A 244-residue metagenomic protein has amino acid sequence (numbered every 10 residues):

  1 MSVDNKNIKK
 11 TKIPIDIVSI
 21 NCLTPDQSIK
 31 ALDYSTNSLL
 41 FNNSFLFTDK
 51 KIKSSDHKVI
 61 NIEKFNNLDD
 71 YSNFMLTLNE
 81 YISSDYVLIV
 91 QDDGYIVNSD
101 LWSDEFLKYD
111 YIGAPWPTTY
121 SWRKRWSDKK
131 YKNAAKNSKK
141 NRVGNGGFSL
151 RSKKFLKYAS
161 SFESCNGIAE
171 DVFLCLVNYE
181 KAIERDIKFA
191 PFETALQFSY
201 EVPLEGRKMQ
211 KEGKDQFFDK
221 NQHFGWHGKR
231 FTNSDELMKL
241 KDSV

Functional and structural regions predicted by a protein language model:
M1-Y86: N-terminal anchoring/stem segment of glycosyltransferases
N21, T48-K50, I60-N66, G113-W116 (+3 more regions): Residues at the C-termini of beta-strands that transition into short coil/loop
I29, D56-H57, V97-L101, R123 (+1 more regions): Short glycine-/acidic-enriched loop or helix-start segments at secondary-structure transitions that form or flank
F41, S84, Y109, N221-H223: Short, high-confidence coil segments that cap the C-terminus of an alpha-helix and link into the following beta-strand
S44, D92-D93, S152: Generic structural signal for small/hydrophobic residues in well-ordered secondary structure, especially within
S84-V97: Short beta-strand-to-loop acidic/aromatic patch adjacent to the donor-nucleotide binding site
Y95-N133: Conserved donor-nucleotide/metal-binding helix-loop-beta segment in metal-dependent transferases, i.e., the alpha-helix
N137-V244: Catalytic core and acceptor-binding pocket of nucleotide-sugar-dependent glycosyltransferases
